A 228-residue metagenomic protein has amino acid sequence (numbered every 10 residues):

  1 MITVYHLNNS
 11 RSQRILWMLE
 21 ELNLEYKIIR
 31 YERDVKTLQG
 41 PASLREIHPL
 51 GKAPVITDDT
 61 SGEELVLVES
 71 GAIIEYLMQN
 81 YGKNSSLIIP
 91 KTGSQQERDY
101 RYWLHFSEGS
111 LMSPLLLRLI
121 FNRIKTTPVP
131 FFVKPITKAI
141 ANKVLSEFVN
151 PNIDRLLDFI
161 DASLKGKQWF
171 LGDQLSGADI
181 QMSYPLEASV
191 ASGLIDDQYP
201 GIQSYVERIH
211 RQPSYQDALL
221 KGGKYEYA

Functional and structural regions predicted by a protein language model:
M1-V133: GST-like domain detector, emphasizing the conserved glutathione-binding G-site in the N-terminal thioredoxin-like
L16, I74-M78, R101-L104, L157 (+3 more regions): Non-transmembrane alpha-helical segments in soluble domains of secreted/periplasmic/extracellular proteins
L19, I56, I160, D179 (+1 more regions): Residue-level signal for nonpolar/aromatic packing positions in well-ordered secondary structure
R33-V35, L175, K224: Positions that flank functional sites
A72, G201, S214: Residue-level recognition of oxygen-bearing side chains
S107-E207: GST-like fold's C-terminal all-alpha helical module
Y215-A228: Terminal-tail/helix-coil boundary detector
